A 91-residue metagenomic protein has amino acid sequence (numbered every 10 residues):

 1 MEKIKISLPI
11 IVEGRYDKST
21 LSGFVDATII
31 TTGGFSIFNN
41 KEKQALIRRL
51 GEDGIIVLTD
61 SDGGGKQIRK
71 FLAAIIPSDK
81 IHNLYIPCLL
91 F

Functional and structural regions predicted by a protein language model:
M1-I10: A short, flexible N-terminal coil/short beta segment enriched in small residues
I4, G23, I29, I37-F91: TOPRIM fold recognition
P9-V12, V57: Conserved Lys-Pro-Asp/Glu-containing loop-to-beta segment of HAD-superfamily phosphomonoesterases, centered on
V12-I29: N-terminal G-site helix/loop of the GST-like fold
